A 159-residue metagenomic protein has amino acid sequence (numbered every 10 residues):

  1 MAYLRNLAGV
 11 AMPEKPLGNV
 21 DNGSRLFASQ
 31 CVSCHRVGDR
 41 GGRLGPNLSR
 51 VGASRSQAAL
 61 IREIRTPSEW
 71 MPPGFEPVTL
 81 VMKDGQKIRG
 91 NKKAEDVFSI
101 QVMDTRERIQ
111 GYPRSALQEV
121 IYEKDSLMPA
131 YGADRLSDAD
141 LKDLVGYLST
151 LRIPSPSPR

Functional and structural regions predicted by a protein language model:
M1-A11, R65, Q86-I88, K92-F98 (+3 more regions): C-terminal capping alpha-helices of c-type cytochrome domains
M1-L26, G42-P46, S56-A59, G85 (+2 more regions): Electrostatic cytochrome c docking/interface patches
L4, G38, A116: Short, small-residue-rich loop/turn micro-motifs
G23-G38, L48, M128, L144-L151: The canonical Cys-X-X-Cys-His
S24, G41-T66, V78-Y122, L127-A130: Gly/Gly-Pro-rich "capping" loops immediately C-terminal to redox-active cysteine motifs in periplasmic/lumenal
S29, V51, R55, A139: Residue-level signal for short amphipathic helical patches enriched in basic/charged and nearby hydrophobic residues
G38, R55, I64-M71, D140 (+1 more regions): Conserved NTP-handling cores and scaffolds of large molecular machines
